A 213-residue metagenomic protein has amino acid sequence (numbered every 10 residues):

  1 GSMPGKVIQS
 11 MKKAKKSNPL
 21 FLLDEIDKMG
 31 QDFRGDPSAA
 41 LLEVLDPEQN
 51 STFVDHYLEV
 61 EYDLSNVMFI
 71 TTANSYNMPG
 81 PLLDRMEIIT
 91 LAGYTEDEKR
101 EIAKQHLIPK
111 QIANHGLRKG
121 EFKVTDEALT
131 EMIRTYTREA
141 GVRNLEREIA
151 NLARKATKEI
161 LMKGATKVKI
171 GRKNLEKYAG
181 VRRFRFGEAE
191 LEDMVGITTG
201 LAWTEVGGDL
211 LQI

Functional and structural regions predicted by a protein language model:
G1-K16: Short glycine-rich substrate-engagement loop in P-loop NTPases that contacts/grips substrate
G1-S2, D27-A39, E43, I88-R100: Flexible beta-alpha connector loops of hexameric P-loop NTPases
M3-V7, Q49-V60, A113-G120, T157-K169 (+1 more regions): Active-site phosphate-binding and catalytic loops of NTP-dependent enzymes
K13, L23-L64: Conserved catalytic/switch belt of AAA+ P-loop NTPases
K15, S75-D84, I88, A92-A150 (+1 more regions): Conserved C-terminal "switch" segment of AAA+ ATPases
P19-F21, M68-F69: Hydrophobic/aliphatic anchor position in the core parallel beta-sheet of P-loop NTPase nucleotide-binding domains
D24, L41, T72, K99 (+2 more regions): Residue-level signature of catalytic and energy-coupling elements of molecular machines, predominantly ATP/GTP-dependent
E148-I213: Conserved P-loop NTPase/AAA+ ATPase motor core
